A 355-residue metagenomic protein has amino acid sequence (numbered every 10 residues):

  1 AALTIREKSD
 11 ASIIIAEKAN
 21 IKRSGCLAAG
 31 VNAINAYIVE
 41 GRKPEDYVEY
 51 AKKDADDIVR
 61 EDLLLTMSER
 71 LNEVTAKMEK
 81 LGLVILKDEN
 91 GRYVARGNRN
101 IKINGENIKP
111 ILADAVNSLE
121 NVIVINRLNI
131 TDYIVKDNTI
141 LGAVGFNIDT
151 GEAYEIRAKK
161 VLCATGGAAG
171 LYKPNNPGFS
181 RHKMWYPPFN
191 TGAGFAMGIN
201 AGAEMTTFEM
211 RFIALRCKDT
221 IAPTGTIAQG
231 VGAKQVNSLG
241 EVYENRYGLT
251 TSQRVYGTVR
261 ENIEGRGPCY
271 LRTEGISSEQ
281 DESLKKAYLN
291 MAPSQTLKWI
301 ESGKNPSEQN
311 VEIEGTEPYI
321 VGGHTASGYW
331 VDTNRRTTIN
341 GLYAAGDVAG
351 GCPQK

Functional and structural regions predicted by a protein language model:
R6-V31, G41: Glycine-rich FAD pyrophosphate-binding loop
A19, D149, A158-K160, A164-A169 (+1 more regions): Glycine-/small-residue-rich beta->alpha transition segments that form the dinucleotide
L27, K173-G178, P353-K355: Short acidic, glycine/proline-rich loop/turn micro-motifs
A33-A36, V59, S180-K183, T220 (+1 more regions): Short beta-alpha connecting loops at secondary-structure transitions that line or flank enzyme active sites
N35-M67: Glycine-rich active-site loop/strand segments that organize a redox cofactor
N72, E79-T131, T139, T207-K355: Mobile, glycine/GP-rich and aromatic-enriched active-site lid/loop segments adjacent to catalytic centers
D149-K160, T337-G341: Core beta-strand elements of the Rossmann-like FAD/NAD(P) dinucleotide-binding domain in flavoenzyme oxidoreductases
C163-A222: Glycine-rich loop(s) and the adjacent beta-strand/alpha-helix scaffold that form part
